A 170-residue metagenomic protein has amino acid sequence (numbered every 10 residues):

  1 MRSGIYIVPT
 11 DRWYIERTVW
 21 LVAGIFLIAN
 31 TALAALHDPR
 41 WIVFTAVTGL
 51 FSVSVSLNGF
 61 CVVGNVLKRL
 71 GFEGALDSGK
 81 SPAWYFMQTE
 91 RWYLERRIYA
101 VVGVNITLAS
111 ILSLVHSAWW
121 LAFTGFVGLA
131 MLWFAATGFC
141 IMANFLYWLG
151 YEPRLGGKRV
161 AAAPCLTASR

Functional and structural regions predicted by a protein language model:
M1-R170: Membrane-interfacial helix-loop segments of redox and metal-homeostasis proteins, especially TM-loop-TM junctions
